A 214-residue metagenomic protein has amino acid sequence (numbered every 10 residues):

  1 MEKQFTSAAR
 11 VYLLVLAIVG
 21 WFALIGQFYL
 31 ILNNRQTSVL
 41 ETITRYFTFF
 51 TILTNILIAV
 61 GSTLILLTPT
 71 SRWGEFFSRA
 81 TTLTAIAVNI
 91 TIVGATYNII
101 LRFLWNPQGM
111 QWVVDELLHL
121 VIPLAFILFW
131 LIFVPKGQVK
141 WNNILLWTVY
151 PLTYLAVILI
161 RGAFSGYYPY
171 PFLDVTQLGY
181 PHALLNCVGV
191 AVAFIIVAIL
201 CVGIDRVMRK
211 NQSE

Functional and structural regions predicted by a protein language model:
M1-L16: N-terminal membrane topogenic signal
K3-F5, T70-T82, V134-N142: Membrane-interface helix-boundary motifs at transmembrane edges
A8, T48, S165-L200: Membrane-interface transmembrane-helix boundary segments in multi-pass integral membrane proteins
A17-N34: Alpha-helical transmembrane segments of multi-pass membrane proteins
N33, G61-R72, I92-P107, A125-P135: Membrane-helix exit/interface motif
S38-T48, S78-T81, W105-L118, W141-L145 (+2 more regions): Non-cytosolic membrane-interface motifs at loop->transmembrane helix junctions
T51-I65, V121-I132, N186-C201: Hydrophobic cores of alpha-helical transmembrane segments in multi-pass inner/ER membrane proteins, independent
V149-P169: Juxtamembrane non-transmembrane "cap" segments at the membrane-aqueous interface of multi-pass membrane proteins
